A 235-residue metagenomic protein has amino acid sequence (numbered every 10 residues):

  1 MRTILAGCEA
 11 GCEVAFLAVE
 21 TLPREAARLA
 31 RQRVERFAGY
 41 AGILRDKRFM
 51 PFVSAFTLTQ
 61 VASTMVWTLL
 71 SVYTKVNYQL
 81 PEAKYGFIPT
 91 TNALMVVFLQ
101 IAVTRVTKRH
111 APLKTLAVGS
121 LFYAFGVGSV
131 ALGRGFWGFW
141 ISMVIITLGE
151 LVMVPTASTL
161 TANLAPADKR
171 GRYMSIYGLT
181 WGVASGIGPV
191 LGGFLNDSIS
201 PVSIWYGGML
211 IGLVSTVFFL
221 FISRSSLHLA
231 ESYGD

Functional and structural regions predicted by a protein language model:
M1-L5, F194-L213: A membrane-interface helix-boundary motif in multi-pass transporters
L17-S54, D235: Juxtamembrane intracellular "pre-TM" segments in multi-pass secondary transporters
R45-V66, V144: Pair of pore-lining "gating" transmembrane helices in MFS-fold secondary transporters
T68-I88: Short amphipathic helix-loop junctions that connect adjacent transmembrane helices in Major Facilitator Superfamily/SLC
T74-K75, V106-T107, F194-S200: Interfacial helix-cap and linker-helix signal at transmembrane-aqueous boundaries of multi-pass secondary transporters
L99-P112, N196: Helix-to-loop junctions at the C-terminal end of transmembrane segments in multipass secondary transporters
K114-S129, M209: Structural signature of the two symmetry-related core transmembrane helices
V152-A165: Intracellular juxtamembrane helix-capping segments at the cytosolic ends of symmetry-related transmembrane helices
